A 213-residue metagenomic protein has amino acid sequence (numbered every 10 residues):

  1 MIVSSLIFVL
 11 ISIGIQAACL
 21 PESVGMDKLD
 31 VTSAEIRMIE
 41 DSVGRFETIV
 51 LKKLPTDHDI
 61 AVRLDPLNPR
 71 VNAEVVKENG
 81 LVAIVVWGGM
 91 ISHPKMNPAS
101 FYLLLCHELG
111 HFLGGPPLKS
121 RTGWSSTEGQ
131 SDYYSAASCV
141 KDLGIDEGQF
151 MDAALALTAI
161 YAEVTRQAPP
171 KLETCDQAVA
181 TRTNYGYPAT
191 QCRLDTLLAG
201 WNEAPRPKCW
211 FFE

Functional and structural regions predicted by a protein language model:
M1-V9: Sec-dependent signal peptide recognition, specifically the positively charged N-region followed immediately by
V3, R70-E74, C106, S131 (+1 more regions): Long alpha-helical scaffolds
S12-G14: N-terminal signal peptide c-region/cleavage motif recognized by signal peptidases
A17-P94, V140-E213: C-terminal capping/extension segments of zinc metalloprotease domains
S33, R37-D41, K95-S100, T122-G129: Soluble non-cytosolic domains of exported or imported proteins
G44, T48, L103, G129-Y133 (+1 more regions): Solvent-exposed, polar/charged alpha-helical surfaces in well-ordered, non-transmembrane soluble domains, broadly
N97-G110: Short alpha-helix carrying the canonical HExxH Zn2+-binding catalytic motif
L109-W124, A137-G144: Catalytic Zn2+-binding segment of zinc metalloproteases
